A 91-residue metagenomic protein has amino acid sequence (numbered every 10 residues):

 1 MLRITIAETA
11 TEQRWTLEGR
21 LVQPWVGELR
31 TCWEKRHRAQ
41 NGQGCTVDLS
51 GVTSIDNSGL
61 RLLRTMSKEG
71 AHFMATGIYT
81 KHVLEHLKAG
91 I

Functional and structural regions predicted by a protein language model:
M1-I91: STAS-like cytosolic regulatory interaction modules
